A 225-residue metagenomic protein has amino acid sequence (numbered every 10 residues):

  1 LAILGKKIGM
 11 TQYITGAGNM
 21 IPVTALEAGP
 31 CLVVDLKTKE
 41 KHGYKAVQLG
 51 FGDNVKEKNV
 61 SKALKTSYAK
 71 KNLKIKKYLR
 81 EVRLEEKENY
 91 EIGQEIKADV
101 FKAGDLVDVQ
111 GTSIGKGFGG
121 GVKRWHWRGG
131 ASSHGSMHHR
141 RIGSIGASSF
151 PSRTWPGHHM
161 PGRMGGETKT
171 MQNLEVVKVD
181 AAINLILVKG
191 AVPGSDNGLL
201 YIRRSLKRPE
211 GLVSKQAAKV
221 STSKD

Functional and structural regions predicted by a protein language model:
L1-D225: Extended basic (Lys/Arg/His-rich) segments that typically form rRNA-contacting surfaces in ribosomal proteins
